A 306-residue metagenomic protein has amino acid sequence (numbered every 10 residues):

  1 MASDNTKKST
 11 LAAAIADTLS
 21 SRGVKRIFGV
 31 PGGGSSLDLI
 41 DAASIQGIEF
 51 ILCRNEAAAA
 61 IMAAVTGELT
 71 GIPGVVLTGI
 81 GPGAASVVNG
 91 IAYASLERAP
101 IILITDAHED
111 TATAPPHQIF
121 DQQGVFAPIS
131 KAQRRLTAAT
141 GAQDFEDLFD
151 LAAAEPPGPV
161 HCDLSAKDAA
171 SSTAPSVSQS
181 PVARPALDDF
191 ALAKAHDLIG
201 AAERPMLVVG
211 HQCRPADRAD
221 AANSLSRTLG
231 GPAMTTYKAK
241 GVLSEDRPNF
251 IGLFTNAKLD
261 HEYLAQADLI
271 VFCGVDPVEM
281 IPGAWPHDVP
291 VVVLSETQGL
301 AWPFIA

Functional and structural regions predicted by a protein language model:
A2-A306: N-terminal alpha/beta PP-like core and its mobile active-site loop of ThDP/TPP-dependent enzymes
